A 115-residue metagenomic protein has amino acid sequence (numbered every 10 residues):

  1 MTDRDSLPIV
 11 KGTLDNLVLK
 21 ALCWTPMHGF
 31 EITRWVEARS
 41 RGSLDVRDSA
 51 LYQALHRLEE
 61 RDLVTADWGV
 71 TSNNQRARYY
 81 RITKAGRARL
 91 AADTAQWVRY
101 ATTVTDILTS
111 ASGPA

Functional and structural regions predicted by a protein language model:
M1-T2: Long, low-complexity, charged/polar intrinsically disordered regions in eukaryotic proteins
S6-Y52: N-terminal helix-turn-helix DNA-binding core of bacterial DNA-binding proteins
T13, L17, A77, R81 (+1 more regions): Amphipathic alpha-helical recognition patches that constitute DNA-binding helices
L55: DNA major-groove recognition helix of helix-turn-helix
E59-R76, R81: Beta-hairpin "wing" of winged helix-turn-helix
I82-G86: Accessory beta->alpha helical hairpin/"wing" motif in late/C-terminal subdomains of nucleic-acid enzymes
R87-A115: Amphipathic alpha-helical dimerization/coiled-coil segments that flank or bridge DNA-binding/regulatory modules
